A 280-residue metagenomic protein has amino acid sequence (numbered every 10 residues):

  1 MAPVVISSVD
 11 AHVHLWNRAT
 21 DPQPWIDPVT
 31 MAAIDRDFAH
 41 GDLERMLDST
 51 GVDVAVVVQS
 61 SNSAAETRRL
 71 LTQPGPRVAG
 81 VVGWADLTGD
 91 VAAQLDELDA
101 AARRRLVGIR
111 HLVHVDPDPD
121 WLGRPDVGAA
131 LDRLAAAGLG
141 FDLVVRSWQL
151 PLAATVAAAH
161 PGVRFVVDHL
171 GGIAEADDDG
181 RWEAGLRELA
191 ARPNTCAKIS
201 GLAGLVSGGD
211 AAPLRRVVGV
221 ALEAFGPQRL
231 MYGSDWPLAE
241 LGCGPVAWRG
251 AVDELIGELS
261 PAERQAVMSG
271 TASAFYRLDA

Functional and structural regions predicted by a protein language model:
M1-I26: Replace "His-x-His-based motif
A2-A11, R36-V54, V220, F225-M231 (+1 more regions): Mid-to-C-terminal alpha-helical segments outside catalytic/metal-binding sites
H12, A55, L70, V81 (+7 more regions): Conserved, mostly hydrophobic/aromatic
H14, S61, G171, L202-A203 (+1 more regions): Catalytic metal-binding/acid-base residues of hydrolase active sites
D27-A64, V78-D86, V107-H111, L139-F141: Divalent metal-dependent hydrolysis catalytic cores, especially in the metallo-beta-lactamase
D37-M46, G89-A101, R181-W182: Short, acidic/polar
A64-W148, T155, K198-L205: Active-site gating/metal-coordination segments in enzymes
W121-M231: Catalytic pocket-lining loop regions of alpha/beta-barrel enzymes, especially the amidohydrolase/enolase/GH5 lineages
